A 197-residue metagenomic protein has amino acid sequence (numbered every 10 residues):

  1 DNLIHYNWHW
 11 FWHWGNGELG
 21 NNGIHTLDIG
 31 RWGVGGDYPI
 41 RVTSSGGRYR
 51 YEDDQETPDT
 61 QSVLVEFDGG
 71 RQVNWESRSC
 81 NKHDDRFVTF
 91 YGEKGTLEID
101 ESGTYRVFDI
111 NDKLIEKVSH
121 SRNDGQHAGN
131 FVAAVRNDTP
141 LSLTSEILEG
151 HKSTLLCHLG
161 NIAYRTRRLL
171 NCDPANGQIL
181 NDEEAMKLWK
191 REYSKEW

Functional and structural regions predicted by a protein language model:
D1-N7, G125-V132: Active-site-adjacent bridging/hinge elements
D1-T43, R48-D54, F87, T96 (+2 more regions): Predominantly a Rossmann-like dinucleotide-binding segment in NAD(P)-dependent oxidoreductases
H13-G20, G47-E52, S77-R78, I115-S121 (+1 more regions): Active-site rim elements
I24, T57, G125-G129, L141-T144: Conserved structured core elements
L27-R31, L64, A128-R136, H151 (+1 more regions): Non-transmembrane alpha-helical segments in soluble domains of secreted/periplasmic/extracellular proteins
G36-S44, Q72-E76, L97-D100, P140-E146 (+1 more regions): Acidic/polar loop patches that form or flank catalytic/metal-binding clefts of enzymes that bind anionic ligands
D53-Q61, E66-Q126, P174: NAD(P)-dinucleotide binding in Rossmann-like oxidoreductases
E56, V135-W197: C-terminal helix-rich "cap/oligomerization" subdomain common to oxidoreductases
